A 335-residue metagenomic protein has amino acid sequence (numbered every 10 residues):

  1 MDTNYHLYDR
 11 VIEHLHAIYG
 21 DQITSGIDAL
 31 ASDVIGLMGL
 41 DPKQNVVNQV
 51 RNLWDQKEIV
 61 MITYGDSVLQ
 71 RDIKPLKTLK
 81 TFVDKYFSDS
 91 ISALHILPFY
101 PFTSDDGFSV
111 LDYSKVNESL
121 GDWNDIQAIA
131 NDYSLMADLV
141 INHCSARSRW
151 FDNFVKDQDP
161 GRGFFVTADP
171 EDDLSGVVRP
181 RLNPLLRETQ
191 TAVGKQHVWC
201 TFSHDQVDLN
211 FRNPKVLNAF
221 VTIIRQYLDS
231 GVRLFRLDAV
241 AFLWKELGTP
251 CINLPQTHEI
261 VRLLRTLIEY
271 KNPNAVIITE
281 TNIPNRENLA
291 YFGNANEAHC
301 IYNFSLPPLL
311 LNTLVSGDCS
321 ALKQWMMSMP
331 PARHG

Functional and structural regions predicted by a protein language model:
D2-V221, D229, F242-T313: Acidic/aromatic-lined carbohydrate-recognition and catalytic surfaces of CAZymes acting on diverse glycans
Y64, M326-G335: Active-site-proximal substrate-binding groove within the catalytic cores of carbohydrate-active enzymes
L94, F235-L237: Hydrophobic residues within beta-strands of alpha/beta enzymes
S134, C319, P331-H334: Generic structural signal for secondary-structure transition and capping sites
N213-F235, L322-P330: An active-site-proximal structural segment forming one wall of the substrate-binding cleft that immediately precedes
L309-C319, K323-W325: Extended, charge-rich low-complexity interaction segments
